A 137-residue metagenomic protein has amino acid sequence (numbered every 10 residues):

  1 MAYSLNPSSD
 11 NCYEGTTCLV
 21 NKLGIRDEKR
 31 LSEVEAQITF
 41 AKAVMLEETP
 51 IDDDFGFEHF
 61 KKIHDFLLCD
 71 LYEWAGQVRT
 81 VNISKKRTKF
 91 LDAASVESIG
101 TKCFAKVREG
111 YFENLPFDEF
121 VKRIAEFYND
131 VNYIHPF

Functional and structural regions predicted by a protein language model:
M1-F137: FIC/Doc superfamily catalytic core
